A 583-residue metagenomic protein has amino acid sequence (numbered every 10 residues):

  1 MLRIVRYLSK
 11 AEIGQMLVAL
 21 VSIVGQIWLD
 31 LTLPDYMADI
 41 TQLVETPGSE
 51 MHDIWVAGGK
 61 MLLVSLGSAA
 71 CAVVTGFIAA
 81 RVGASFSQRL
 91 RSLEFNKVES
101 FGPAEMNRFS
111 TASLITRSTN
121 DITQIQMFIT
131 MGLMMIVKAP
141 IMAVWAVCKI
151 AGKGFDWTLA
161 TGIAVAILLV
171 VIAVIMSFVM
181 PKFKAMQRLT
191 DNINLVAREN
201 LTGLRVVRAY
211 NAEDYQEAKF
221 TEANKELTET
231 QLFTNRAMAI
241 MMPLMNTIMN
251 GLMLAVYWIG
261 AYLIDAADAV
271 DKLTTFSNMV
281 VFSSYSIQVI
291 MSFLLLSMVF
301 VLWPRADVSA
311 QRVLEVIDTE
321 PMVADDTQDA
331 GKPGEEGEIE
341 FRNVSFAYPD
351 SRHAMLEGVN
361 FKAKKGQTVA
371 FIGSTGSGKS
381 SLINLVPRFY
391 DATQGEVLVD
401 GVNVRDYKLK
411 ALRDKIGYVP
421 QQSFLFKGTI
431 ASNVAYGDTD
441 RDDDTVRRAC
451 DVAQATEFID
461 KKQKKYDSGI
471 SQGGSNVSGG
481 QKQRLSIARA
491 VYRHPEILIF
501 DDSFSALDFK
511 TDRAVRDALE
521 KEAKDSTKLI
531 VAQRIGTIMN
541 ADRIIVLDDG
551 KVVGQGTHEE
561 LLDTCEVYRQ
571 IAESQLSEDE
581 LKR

Functional and structural regions predicted by a protein language model:
M1-D30, M37-D39, L43-M61, T75-A79 (+13 more regions): Membrane-integrated ABC transporters
K10-I13, S100-A104, N120-I129, L133 (+9 more regions): An intracellular "coupling" helix at the cytosolic face of ABC transporter transmembrane type-1 domains
A11, Q15-W28, T32, D39 (+2 more regions): Transmembrane helices of ABC transporter permease
V21-S22, L29-Q42, W55, V64-T111 (+10 more regions): Juxtamembrane helix-loop junctions of ABC transporter transmembrane domains
E50, W145, K149-I167, M176 (+2 more regions): Helix-loop-helix
K332-R583: ABC-type nucleotide-binding domain
